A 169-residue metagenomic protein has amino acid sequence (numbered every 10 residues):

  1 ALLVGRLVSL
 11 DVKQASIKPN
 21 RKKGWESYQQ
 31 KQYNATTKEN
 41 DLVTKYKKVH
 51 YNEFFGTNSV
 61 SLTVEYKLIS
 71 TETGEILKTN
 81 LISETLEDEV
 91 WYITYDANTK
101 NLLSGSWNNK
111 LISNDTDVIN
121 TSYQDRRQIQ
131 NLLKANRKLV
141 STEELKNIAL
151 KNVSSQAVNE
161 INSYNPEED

Functional and structural regions predicted by a protein language model:
A1-Q29, N40-L42, T63-Y66: A short, hydrophobic beta-strand-centered structural micro-motif
W25-Y33, E84-T85: Short solvent-exposed strand/turn elements
Y33-N34, S70: Acidic/polar residues at beta-strand termini and the immediately following turn/coil
A35-E39: Short hydrophobic/aromatic-rich motifs at helix boundaries and adjacent loops
N40-D169: C-terminal/domain-edge helix-coil "capping" segments
